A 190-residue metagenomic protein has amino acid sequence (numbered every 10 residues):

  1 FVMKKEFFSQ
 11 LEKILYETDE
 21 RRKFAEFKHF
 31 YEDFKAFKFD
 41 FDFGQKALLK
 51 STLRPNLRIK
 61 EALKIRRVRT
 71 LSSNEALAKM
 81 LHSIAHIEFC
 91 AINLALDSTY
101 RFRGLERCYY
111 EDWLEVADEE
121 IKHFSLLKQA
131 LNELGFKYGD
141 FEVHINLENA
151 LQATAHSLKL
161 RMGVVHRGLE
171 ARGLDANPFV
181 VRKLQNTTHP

Functional and structural regions predicted by a protein language model:
V2-P190: Non-heme di-metal
